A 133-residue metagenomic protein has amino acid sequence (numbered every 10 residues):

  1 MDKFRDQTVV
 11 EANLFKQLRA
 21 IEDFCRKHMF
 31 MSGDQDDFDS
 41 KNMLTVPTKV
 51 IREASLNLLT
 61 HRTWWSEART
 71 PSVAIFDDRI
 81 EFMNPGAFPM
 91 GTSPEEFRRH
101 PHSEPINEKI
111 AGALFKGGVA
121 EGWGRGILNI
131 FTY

Functional and structural regions predicted by a protein language model:
M1-R19, V46-Y133: Conserved beta-strand-loop-beta-strand hairpin that lines the nucleotide-binding pocket of ATP/GTP-utilizing enzymes
V9-S40: Helix-hairpin-helix/helix-loop-helix acidic hairpins
